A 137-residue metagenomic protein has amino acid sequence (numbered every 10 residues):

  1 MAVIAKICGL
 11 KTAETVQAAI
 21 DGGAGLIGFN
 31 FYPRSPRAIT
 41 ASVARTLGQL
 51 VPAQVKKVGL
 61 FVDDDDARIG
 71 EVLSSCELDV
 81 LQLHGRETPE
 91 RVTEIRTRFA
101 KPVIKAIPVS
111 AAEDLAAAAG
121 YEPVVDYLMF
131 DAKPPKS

Functional and structural regions predicted by a protein language model:
M1-S137: Conserved N-terminal beta1-alpha1 strand-loop-helix module at the mouth
